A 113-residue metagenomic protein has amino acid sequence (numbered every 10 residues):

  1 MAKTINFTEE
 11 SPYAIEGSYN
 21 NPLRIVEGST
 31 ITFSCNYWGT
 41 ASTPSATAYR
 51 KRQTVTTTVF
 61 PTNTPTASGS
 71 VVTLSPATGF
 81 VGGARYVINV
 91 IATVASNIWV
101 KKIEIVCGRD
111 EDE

Functional and structural regions predicted by a protein language model:
M1-A41, C107-E113: Predominantly extracytoplasmic/ectodomain segments of secreted and cell-surface proteins
K3, T66-S70, V94: Beta-rich interaction/scaffold domains
S34, V71-A77: Exposed aromatic-hydrophobic patches
N36, T43-K51: Short, surface-exposed alpha-helix to beta-strand junction/turn motifs within ectodomains of secreted and cell-envelope
R52-V71: Low-complexity "stalk/linker" and mucin-like segments enriched in Ser/Thr/Pro/Ala/Gly
A77-A84: Surface-exposed, short loops/turns at beta-strand junctions within beta-sandwich domains
V90-A92: Conserved structural position at the C-terminal beta-strand of extracellular beta-sandwich adhesion modules
W99-R109: C-terminal edge beta-strand
